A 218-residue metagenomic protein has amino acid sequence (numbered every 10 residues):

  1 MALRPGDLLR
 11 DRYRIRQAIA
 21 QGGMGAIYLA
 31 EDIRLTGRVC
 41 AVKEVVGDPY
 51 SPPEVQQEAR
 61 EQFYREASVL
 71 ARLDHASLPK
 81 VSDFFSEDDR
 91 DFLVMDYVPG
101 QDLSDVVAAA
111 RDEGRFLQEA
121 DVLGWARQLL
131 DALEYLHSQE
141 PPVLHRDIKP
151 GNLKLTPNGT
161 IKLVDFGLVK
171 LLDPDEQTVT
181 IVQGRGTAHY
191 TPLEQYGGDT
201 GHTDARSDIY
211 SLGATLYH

Functional and structural regions predicted by a protein language model:
E31-C40: Conserved N-lobe loop of protein kinases adjacent to the ATP-binding glycine-rich P-loop
V46-R72: AlphaC helix of the eukaryotic protein kinase fold
F84: Activation-segment/catalytic-loop signature of the eukaryotic protein kinase fold
D88-D102, V106: Conserved short submotifs of the Hanks-type protein kinase catalytic core that shape the nucleotide-binding pocket
W125-A126: Activation segment signature within eukaryotic-like protein kinase domains
L130-V143: Protein kinase catalytic-loop region centered on the HRD/HxD motif
V179-Q195: Conserved activation segment of eukaryotic-like protein kinases, specifically the C-terminal portion of the activation
